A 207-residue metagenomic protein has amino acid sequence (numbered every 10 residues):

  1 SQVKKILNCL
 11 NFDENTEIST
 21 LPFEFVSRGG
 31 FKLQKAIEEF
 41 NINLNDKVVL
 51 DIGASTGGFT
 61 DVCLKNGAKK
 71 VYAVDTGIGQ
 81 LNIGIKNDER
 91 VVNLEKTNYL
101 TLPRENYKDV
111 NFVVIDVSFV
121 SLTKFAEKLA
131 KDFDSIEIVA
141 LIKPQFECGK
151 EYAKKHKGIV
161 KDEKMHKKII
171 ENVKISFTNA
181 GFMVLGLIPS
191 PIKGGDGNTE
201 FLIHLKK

Functional and structural regions predicted by a protein language model:
S1-N43: S4-like RNA-binding module at protein N-termini
N45-S55: Conserved class I S-adenosyl-L-methionine
T56-G67: Conserved SAM-binding loop of SAM-dependent methyltransferases across substrates and taxa, primarily the Class I
Y72-K124: S-adenosyl-L-methionine
T123-V139: A short glycine-rich, Lys/Arg-flanked "PGG" loop and its adjoining helix->strand segment in the class I
P144-K161: Short, glycine-/aromatic-enriched active-site segment of Class I SAM-dependent methyltransferases
M165-A180: Short alpha-helix
P189-K207: Core SAM-dependent methyltransferase catalytic element
